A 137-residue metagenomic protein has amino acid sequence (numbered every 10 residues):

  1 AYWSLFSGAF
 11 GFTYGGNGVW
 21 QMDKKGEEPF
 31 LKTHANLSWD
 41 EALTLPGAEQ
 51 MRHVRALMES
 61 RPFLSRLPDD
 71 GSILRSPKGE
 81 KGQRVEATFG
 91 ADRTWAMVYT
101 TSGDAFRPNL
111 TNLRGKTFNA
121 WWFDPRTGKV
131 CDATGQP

Functional and structural regions predicted by a protein language model:
A1-P137: Aromatic- and carboxylate-lined catalytic core of secreted/periplasmic carbohydrate-active enzymes
